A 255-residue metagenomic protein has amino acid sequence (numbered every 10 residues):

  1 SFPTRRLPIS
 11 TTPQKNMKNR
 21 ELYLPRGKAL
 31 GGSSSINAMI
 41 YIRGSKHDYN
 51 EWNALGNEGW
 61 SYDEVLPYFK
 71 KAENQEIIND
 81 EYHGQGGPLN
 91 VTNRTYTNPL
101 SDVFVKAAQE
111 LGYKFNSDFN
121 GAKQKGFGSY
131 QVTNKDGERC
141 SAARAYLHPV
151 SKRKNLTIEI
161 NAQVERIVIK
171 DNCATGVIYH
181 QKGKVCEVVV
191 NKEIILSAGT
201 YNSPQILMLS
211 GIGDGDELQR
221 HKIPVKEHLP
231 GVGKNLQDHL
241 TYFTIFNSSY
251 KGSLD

Functional and structural regions predicted by a protein language model:
S1-L7: Short, small-residue-biased leader/transition segments that mark boundaries at the very start of proteins
T4, Y62, A143, N191-K192: Structural motif detector for alpha-helix initiation sites
S10-S35, I42-S45, Y62-G84: A conserved beta-strand/loop capping segment in the N-terminal third of enzymes that catalyze redox or closely related
A29, S33-I36, G128, Y201 (+2 more regions): Gly/Ser/Thr-rich beta-alpha loop segments that engage phosphate groups in nucleotides
S35, A54-A174, I178-H180, H239 (+1 more regions): Conserved redox-cofactor binding core of oxidoreductases
I40-D48, Y96-P99, L196: Short acidic alpha-helix initiation/capping motifs at coil-to-helix transition points, especially at protein N-termini
Y49-N53, P204: Amphipathic alpha-helical segments within well-ordered protein domains
I167-K170, A174-D255: Glycine-rich loop(s) and the adjacent beta-strand/alpha-helix scaffold that form part
